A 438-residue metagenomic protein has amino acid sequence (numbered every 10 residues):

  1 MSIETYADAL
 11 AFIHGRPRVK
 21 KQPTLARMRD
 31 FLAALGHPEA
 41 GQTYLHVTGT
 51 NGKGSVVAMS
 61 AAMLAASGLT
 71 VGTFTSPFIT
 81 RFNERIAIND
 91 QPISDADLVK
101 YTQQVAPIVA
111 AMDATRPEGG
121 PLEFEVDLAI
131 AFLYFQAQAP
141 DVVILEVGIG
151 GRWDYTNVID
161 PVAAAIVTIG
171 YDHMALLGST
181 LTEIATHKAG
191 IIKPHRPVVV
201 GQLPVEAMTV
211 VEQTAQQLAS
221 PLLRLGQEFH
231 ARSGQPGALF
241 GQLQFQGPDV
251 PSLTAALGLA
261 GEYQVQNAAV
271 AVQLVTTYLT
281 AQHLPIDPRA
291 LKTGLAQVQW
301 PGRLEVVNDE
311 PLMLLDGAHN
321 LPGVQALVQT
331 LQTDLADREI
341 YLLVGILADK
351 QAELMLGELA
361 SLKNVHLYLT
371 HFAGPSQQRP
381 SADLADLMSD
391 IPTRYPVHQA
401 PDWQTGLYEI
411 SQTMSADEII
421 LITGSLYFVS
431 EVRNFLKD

Functional and structural regions predicted by a protein language model:
M1-G49, V56-L69, F74-S76, A110-G119: Short functional linear segments
L32, H37-A40, A66-I159: ATP-dependent carboxylate-amine ligase catalytic core
G41, V142-L145, Y155-A165, I169-M174 (+2 more regions): Nucleotide phosphate-binding/pyrophosphate-handling subdomain across enzymes that bind or process nucleotide phosphates
S60, I149, W153-V162, R433-L436: Short Gly/Thr/Asp-enriched flexible loops that form oxyanion-binding sites at enzyme active sites
P77, G201-Q202, T214-P236, L257-E262 (+6 more regions): Beta-strand->loop->alpha-helix junctions that form or flank phosphate-binding loops in nucleotide-handling enzymes
M112-R116, A139-V142, E146, P161-T254 (+2 more regions): Acidic, Mg2+-coordinating active-site environments of NTP-dependent enzymes
P204-L222, L312-M313, L321, L356-I419: C-terminal helical cap/extension that packs against the catalytic core of soluble nucleotide-cofactor enzymes
S425: Active-site-proximal loop/hinge segments that shape catalytic or ion-binding/gating pockets
